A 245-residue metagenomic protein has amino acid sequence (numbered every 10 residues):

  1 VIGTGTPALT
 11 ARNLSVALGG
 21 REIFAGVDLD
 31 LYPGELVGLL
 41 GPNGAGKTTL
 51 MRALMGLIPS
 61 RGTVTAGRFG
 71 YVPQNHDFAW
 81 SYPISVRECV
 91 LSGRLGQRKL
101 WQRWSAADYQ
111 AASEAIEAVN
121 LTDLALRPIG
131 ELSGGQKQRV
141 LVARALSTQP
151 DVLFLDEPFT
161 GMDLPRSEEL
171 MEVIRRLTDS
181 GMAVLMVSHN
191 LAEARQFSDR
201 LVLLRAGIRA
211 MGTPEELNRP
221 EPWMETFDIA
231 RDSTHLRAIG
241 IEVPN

Functional and structural regions predicted by a protein language model:
L9, F24-G26: Conserved structural motif at the start of ABC-family nucleotide-binding domains
A106-L124: Conserved ABC ATPase "signature" region
P128-L132, Q136: Conserved ABC ATPase signature
L153-D156: Catalytic Walker B motif of ABC-type/P-loop ATPase nucleotide-binding domains
S188-H189: H-loop/switch region of ABC-family ATPase nucleotide-binding domains
V202, A206-M211, E215-E216: Conserved switch/coupling elements of ABC/ABC-like ATPase nucleotide-binding domains
E215-N245: ABC ATPase nucleotide-binding domains
